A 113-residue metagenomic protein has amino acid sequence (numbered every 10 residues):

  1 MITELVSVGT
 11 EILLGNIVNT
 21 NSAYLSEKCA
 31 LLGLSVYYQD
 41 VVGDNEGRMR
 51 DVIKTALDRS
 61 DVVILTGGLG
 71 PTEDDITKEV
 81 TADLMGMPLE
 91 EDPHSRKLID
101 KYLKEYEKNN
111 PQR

Functional and structural regions predicted by a protein language model:
M1-Q39: Glycine-rich phosphate/diphosphate-binding loop of Rossmann-like nucleotide-binding domains
T10-E11, G68-P71: Short glycine-rich anion-binding loops that position phosphate/pyrophosphate groups of nucleotides and phosphorylated
Y38-R48: Short beta->alpha junction loops
R50-I53: TIR-domain catalytic/interaction hotspot
S60: An anion/phosphate-binding loop that grips the pyrophosphate of nucleotide cofactors and donors
I76-R113: Proline/glycine-rich low-complexity loops and linkers
